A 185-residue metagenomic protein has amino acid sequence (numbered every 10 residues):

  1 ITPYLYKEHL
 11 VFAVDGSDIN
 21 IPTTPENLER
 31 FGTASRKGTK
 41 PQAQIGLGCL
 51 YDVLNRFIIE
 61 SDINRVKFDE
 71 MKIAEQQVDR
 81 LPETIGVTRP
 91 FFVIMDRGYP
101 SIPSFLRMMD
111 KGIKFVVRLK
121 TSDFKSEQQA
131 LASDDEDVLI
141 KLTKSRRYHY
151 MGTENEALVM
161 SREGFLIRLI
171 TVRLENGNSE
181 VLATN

Functional and structural regions predicted by a protein language model:
I1: Short, basic alpha-helical nucleic acid-contact segments in DNA-binding proteins and DNA transaction factors
L5-L10, V14-N27, S35, T39-N185: Single, function-defining residue in the core of a domain
